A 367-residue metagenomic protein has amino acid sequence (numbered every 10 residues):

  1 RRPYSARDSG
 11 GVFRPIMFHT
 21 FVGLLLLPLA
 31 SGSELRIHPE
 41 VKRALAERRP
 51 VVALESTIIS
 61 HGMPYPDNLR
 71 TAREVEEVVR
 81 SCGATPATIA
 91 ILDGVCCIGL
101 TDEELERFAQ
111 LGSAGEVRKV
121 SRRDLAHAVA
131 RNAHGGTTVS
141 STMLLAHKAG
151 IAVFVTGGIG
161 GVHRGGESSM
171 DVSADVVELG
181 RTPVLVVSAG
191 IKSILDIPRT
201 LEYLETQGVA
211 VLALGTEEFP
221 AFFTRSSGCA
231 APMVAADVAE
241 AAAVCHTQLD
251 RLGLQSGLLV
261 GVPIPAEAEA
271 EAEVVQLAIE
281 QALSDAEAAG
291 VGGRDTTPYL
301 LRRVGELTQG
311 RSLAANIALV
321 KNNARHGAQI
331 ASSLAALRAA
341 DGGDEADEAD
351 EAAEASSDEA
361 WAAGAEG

Functional and structural regions predicted by a protein language model:
F18-A30: Cleavable N-terminal signal peptides of Sec/SRP-targeted secreted and luminal proteins
K42-E47, V51-V52, S81, L144-K148 (+6 more regions): Solvent-exposed alpha-helices and their adjacent loops that cap or buttress functional pockets in soluble metabolic
V52-L54, P86-I91, G135, V153-G158 (+5 more regions): General beta-strand structural signal in soluble alpha/beta enzymes
S56, H61-M63, N68-A128, R251-E267: Glycine-rich nucleotide/cofactor/substrate-binding loop typically near the N-terminus or early in the first domain
T101-P183: Divalent-metal (Mg2+/Mn2+/Ca2+)-assisted nucleotide/phosphate chemistry catalytic cores
G136-V139, E167-G180, V184-E205, A239-A243: Active-site glycine-rich loop that binds ribose-phosphate moieties when present
L214-E273: Active-site rim beta-loop-alpha module in soluble metabolic enzymes
L254-N322: A C-terminal functional module that forms or caps the active site or interfaces directly with catalytic machinery
